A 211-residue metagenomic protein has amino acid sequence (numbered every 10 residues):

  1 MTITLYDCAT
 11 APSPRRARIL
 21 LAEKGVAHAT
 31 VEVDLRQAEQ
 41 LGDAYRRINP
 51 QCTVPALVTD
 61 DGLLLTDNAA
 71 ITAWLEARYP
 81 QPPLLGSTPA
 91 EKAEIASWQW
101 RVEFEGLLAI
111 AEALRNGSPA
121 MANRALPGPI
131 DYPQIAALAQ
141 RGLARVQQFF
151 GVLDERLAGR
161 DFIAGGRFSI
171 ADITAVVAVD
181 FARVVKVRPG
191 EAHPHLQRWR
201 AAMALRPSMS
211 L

Functional and structural regions predicted by a protein language model:
M1-P133: GST-like domain detector, emphasizing the conserved glutathione-binding G-site in the N-terminal thioredoxin-like
I3-L5, A29, A136-A137, K186-V187 (+1 more regions): Short, contiguous strand/loop micro-motifs
Y45, L205, M209: An amphipathic, aromatic/His-enriched active-site/gating alpha helix that lines ligand/cofactor pockets
P55-V58, I163, S210: Short beta-strand(s) of the beta-wing in winged-helix/HTH DNA-binding folds
F104-A202: GST-like fold's C-terminal all-alpha helical module
